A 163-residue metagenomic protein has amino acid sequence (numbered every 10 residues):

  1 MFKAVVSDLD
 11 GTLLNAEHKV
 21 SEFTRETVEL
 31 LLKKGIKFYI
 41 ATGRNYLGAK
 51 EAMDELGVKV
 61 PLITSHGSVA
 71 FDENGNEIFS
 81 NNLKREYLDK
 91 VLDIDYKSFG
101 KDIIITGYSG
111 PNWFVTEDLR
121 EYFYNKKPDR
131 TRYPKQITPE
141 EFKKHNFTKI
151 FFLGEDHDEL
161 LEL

Functional and structural regions predicted by a protein language model:
F2-E17: Asp-based phosphoryl-transfer active-site loop
V5-D8, V28-L30, A70-D72, E140-K143: A short alpha-helix capping/helix-coil boundary motif
D8, S65, L153: Conserved residues at the C-terminal ends of beta-strands
E17, S21-Y122: Active-site phosphate-binding/coordination module
K101-L163: Conserved acidic, metal-coordinating active-site core of Asp-based, Mg2+-dependent phosphoryl-transfer enzymes
